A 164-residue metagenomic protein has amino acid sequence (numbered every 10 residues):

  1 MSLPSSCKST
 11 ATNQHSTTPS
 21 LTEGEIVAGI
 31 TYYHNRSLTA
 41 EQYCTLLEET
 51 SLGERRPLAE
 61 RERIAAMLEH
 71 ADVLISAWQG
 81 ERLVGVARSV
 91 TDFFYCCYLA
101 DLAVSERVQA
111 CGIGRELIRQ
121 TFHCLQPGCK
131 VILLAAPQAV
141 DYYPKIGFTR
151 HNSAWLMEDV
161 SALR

Functional and structural regions predicted by a protein language model:
P4, T17-R61, A154, R164: Short amphipathic alpha-helix that is part of the acyltransferase structural core
N13-H15: Intrinsic-disorder-associated, low-complexity terminal segments enriched in Asp/Asn/His/Tyr and depleted of Lys/Arg
A65-S76, C129-K130, S153: A short helix-loop-beta-strand connector motif used in the catalytic cores of GNAT acetyltransferases and, in some
S76, R82-T91, C96-A103: Conserved beta-strand in the GNAT
V108-L117: Conserved acetyl-CoA pyrophosphate-binding loop and the N-cap/start of the following alpha-helix in GNAT-like
P127-L133, P137-L163: Conserved active-site alpha-helix within GNAT-family acetyltransferase domains
